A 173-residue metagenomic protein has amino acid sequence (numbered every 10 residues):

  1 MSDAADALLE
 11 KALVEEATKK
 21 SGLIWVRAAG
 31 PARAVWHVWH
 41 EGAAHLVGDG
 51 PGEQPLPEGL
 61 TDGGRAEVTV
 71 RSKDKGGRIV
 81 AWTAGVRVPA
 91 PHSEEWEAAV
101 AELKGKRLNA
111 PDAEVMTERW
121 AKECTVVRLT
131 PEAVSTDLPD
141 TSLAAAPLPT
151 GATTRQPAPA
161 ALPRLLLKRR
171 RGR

Functional and structural regions predicted by a protein language model:
M1-P31, G172-R173: Short, conserved active-site entrance elements at the starts or edges of catalytic domains
E10-A12, P31-R33, E53-Q54, A113-V115: A generic local structural motif
A12-A17, G59, A99-R107: Residues that form generic nucleotide/phosphate-binding pockets
K19-P51, P57-E58, A66-V70, I79-W82: Short beta-strand segments
P51-G52, V134: Residue-level signature for short turns and capping positions that connect secondary-structure elements
L56-P57, L138: Short glycine-/acidic-enriched loop or helix-start segments at secondary-structure transitions that form or flank
D62: Short nucleic-acid-contacting surface segments enriched for D/E, G, S/T with interspersed K/R
K75-R173: Charged, gly/pro-rich active-site loop segments
